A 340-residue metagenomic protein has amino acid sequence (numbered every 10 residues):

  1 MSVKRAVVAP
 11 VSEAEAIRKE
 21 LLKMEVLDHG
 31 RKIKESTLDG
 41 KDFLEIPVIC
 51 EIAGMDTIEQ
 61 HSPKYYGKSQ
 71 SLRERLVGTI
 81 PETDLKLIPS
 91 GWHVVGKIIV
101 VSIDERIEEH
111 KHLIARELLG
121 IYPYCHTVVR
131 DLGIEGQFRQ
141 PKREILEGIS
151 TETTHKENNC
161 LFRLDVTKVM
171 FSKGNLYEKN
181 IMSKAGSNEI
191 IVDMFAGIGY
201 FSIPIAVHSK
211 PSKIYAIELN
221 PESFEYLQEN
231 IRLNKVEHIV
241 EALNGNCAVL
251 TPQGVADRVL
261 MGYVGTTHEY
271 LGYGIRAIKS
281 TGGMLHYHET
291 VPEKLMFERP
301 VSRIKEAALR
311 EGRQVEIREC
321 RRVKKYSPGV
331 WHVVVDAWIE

Functional and structural regions predicted by a protein language model:
M1-E340: SAM-dependent transferase fold signal centered on methyltransferase-like domains, encompassing both Class I
